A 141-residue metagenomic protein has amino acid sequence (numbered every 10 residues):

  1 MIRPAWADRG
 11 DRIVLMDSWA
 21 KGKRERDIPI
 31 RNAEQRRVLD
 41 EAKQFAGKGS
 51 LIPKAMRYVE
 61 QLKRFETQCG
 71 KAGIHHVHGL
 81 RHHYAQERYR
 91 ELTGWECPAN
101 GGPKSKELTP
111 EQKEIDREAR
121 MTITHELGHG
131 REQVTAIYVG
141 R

Functional and structural regions predicted by a protein language model:
M1-I13, A20, E96, R117 (+2 more regions): Extended, charge-enriched helical/coil interaction regions that scaffold DNA-processing and chromosome-maintenance
I2-E41: Conserved tyrosine-mediated DNA breakage-rejoining catalytic core shared by Y-recombinases
R31-G94: Active-site/catalytic core of tyrosine-dependent DNA strand-transfer enzymes
G49-S50, E96-N100, V134: Secondary-structure transition/capping residues
L62, E66-G70, I74, H78 (+1 more regions): Extended amphipathic secondary-structure runs
H83-H129: C-terminal catalytic core of tyrosine-transesterase DNA break-rejoin enzymes
